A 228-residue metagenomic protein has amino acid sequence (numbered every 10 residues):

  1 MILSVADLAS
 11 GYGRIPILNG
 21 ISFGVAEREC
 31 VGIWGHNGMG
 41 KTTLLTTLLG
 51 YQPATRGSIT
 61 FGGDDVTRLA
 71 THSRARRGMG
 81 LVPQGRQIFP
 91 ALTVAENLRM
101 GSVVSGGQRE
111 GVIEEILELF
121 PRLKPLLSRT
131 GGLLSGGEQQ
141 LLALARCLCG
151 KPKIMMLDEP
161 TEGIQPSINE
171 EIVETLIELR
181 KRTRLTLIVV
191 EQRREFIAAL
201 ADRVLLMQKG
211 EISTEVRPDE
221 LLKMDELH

Functional and structural regions predicted by a protein language model:
W34-H36: The feature captures the beta-strand-to-loop junction immediately N-terminal to the Walker
L49: Helix-to-loop junction immediately C-terminal to a conserved catalytic motif
G57-D64, R77, R109-G111, E118: Conserved ABC transporter NBD signature motif
T130-L134, E138: Conserved ABC ATPase signature
C147-L148: ABC ATPase C-loop
E170-R182: Helical segment within the ABC ATPase nucleotide-binding domain
E191-Q192: H-loop/switch region of ABC-family ATPase nucleotide-binding domains
